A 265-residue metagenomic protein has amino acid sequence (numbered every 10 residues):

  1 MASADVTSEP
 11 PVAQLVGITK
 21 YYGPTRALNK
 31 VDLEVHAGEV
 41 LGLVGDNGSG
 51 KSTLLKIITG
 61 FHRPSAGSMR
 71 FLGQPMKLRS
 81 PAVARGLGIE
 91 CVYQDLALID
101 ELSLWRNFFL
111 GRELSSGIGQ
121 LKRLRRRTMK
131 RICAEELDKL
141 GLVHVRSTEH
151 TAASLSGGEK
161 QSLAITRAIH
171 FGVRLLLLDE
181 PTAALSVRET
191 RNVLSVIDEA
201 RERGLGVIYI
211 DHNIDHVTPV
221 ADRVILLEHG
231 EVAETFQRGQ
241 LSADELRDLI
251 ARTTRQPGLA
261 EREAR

Functional and structural regions predicted by a protein language model:
A2-R265: Glycine-rich phosphate-binding loops of nucleotide-dependent enzymes
